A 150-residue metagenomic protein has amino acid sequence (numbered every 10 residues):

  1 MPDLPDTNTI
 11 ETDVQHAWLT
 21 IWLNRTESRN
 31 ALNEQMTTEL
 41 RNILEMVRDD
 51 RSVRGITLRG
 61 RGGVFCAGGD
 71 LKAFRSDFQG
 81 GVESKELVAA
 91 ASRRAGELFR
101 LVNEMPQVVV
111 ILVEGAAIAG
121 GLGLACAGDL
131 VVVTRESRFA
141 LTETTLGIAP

Functional and structural regions predicted by a protein language model:
M1-R61: Conserved CoA-thioester-binding segment of acyl-CoA-metabolizing enzymes
I21, L58, D70, L124-C126: Hydrophobic/aromatic residues within transmembrane alpha-helices of multi-pass small-molecule transporters
N24, N30, G62, G68 (+2 more regions): Conserved phosphate-binding and hydrolysis motifs of nucleotide-dependent enzymes
R29-N30, K72, A119, A140: Nucleotide phosphate-binding site architecture
Q35-E39, R94, L101: Charged catalytic carboxylate motif
G60-L98, A117, T145: Glycine- (often His-adjacent) and acidic-residue-rich active-site loop that binds/positions the CoA thioester
E97-P106, L112, I118-P150: CoA-thioester-processing core
